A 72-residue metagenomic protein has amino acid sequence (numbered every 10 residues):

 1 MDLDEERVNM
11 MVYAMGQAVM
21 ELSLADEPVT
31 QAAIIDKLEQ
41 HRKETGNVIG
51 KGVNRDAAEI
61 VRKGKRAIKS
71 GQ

Functional and structural regions predicted by a protein language model:
M1, A67-Q72: Short acidic DE-rich linear segments
M1-V29: N-terminal acidic leader/helix
M10, A14, V53-N54, S70: Generic signature of intrinsically disordered, low-complexity, basic-rich segments and short cationic peptides
P28, R66-A67: Charged, solvent-exposed alpha-helical segments that act as regulatory interaction surfaces
A32-A33, G71: Short sequence/structural elements of tandem HEAT/ARM alpha-solenoid repeats
A33-R66: Short, charge-rich amphipathic interface segments used for partner binding and complex assembly
